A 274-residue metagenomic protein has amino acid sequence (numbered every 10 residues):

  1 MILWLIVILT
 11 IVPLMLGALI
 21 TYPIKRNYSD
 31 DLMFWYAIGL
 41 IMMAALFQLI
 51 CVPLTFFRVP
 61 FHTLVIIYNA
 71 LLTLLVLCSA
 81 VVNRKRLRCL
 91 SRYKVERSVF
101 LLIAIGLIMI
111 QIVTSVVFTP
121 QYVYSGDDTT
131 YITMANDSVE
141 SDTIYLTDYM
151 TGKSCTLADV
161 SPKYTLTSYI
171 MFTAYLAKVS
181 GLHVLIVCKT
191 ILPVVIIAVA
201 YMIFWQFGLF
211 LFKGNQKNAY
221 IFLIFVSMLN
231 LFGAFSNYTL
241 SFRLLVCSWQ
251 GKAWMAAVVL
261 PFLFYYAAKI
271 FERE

Functional and structural regions predicted by a protein language model:
M1-V95: Membrane-embedded, hydrophobic transmembrane alpha-helices
I11-M15, I67-T73, V195, V199 (+1 more regions): Membrane-embedded alpha-helical segments of multi-pass membrane proteins, especially the transmembrane helices
L16-M33, I203-V226, K269-R273: Transmembrane alpha-helical segments of multipass membrane enzymes and assembly factors that act on membrane-embedded
M43-I50, S227-F235: Aromatic-anchored segments of alpha-helical transmembrane domains
V95-S115: Internal/C-terminal transmembrane anchor helices
I110-F232, T239-W249, W254, V258: Active-site lumenal/periplasmic loops and adjacent helix-entry segments of GT-C-fold, multi-pass membrane
L260-E274: Membrane-interface transmembrane helices that cradle and orient dolichyl/undecaprenyl
